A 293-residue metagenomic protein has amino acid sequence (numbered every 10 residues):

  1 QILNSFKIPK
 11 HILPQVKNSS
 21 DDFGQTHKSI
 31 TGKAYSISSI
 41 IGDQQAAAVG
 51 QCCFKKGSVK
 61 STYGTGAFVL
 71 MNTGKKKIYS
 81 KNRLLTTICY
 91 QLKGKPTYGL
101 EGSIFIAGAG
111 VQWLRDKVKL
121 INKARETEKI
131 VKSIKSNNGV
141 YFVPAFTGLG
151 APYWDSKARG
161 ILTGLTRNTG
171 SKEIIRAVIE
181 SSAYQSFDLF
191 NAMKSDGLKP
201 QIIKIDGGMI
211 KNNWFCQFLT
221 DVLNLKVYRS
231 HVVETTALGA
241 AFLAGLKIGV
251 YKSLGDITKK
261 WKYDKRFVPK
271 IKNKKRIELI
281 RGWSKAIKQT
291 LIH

Functional and structural regions predicted by a protein language model:
Q1-K95, F105-I106, N122-N137, I210-W214 (+1 more regions): ATP-dependent carbohydrate kinase catalytic cores
T73-H293: Glycine/Thr-rich phosphate-binding loops that ligate phosphate moieties of nucleotide and other phosphorylated ligands
